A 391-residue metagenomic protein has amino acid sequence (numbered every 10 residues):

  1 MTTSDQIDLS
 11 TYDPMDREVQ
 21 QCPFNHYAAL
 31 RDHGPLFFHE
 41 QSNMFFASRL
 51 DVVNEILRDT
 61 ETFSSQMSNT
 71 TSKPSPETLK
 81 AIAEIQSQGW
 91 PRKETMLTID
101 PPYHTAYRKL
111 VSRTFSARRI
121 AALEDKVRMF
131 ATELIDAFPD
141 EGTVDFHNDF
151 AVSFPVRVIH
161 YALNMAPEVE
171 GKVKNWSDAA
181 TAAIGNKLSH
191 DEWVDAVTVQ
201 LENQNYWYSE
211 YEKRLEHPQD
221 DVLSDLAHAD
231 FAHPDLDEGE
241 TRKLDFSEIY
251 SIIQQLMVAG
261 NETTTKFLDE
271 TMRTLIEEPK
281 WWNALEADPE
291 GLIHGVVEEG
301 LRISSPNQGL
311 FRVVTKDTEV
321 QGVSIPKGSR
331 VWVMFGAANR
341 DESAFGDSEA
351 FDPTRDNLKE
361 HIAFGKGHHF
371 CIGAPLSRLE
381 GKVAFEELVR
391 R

Functional and structural regions predicted by a protein language model:
M1-R391: Cytochrome P450
